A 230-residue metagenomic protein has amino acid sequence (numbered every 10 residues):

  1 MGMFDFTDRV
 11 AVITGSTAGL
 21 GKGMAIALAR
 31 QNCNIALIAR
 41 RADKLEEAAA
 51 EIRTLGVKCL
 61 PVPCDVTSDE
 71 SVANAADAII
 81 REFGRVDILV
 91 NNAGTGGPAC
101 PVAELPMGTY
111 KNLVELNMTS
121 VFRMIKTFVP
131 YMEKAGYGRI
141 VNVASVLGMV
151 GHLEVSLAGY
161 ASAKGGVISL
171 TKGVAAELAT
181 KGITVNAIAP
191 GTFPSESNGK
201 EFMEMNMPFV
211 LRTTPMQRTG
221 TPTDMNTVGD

Functional and structural regions predicted by a protein language model:
V10, T17-G19: Conserved glycine-rich cofactor-binding loop
A42-D43, P63-A75, M107, D224: The beta1-alpha1 cofactor-binding region of Rossmann-like NAD(H)/NADP(H)-dependent oxidoreductases
G96-K111, K134, E154-G159, G199-E204: Conserved mid-core segment of classical short-chain dehydrogenase/reductases
A103-R123, Y137, V141, V167 (+2 more regions): Catalytic Tyr-X3-Lys loop
I125, A163, T171: Active-site helix of classical SDR
P130, A176-T180: Alpha-helical segment proximal to the catalytic Tyr-Lys
S145: Residue(s) in the substrate-gating loop at a strand-loop-helix junction that position the organic substrate next
T180, A187, P208-D230: C-terminal helical subdomain
